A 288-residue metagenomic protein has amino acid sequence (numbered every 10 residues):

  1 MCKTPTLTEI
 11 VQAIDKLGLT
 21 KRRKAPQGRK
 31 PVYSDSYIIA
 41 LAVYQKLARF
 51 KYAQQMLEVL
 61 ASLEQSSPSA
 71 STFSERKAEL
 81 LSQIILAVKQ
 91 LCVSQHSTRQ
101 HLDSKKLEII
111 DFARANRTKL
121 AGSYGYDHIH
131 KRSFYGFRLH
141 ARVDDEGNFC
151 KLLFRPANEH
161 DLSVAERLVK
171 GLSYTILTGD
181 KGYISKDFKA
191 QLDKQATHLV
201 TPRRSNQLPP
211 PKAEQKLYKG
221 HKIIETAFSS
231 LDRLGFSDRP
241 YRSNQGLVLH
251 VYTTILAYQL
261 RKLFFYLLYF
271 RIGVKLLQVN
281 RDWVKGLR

Functional and structural regions predicted by a protein language model:
M1-R288: Short alpha-helical elements
